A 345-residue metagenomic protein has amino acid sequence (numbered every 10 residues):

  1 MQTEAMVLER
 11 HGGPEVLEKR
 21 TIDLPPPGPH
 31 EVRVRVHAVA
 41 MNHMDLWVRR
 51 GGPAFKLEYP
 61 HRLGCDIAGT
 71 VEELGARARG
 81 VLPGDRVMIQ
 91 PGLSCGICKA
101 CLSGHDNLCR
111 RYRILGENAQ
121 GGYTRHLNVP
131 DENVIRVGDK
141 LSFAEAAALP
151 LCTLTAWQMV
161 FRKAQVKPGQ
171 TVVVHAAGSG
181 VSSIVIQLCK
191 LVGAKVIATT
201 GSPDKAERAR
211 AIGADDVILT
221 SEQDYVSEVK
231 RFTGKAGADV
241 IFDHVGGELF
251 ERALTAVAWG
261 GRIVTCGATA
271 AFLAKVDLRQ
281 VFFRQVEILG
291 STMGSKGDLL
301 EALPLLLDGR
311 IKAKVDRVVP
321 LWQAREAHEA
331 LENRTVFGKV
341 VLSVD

Functional and structural regions predicted by a protein language model:
M1, E9, K296-D345: C-terminal hydrophobic helical "lid"/dimerization subdomain of Rossmann-like NAD(P)H-dependent oxidoreductases
D23-V39, G52-L102, G138-K140: Glycine-rich beta-strand-centered segment in the early N-terminal region that forms part of a ligand/cofactor-binding
R86, T171, K195, G261-R262 (+1 more regions): Short glycine-centered segments of the SAM/dcSAM-binding site in methyltransferase folds
L93-H126, P130-D131: Cysteine-cluster motifs in flexible loop/terminal segments that predominantly coordinate metals
L141-Q223: Mid-domain Rossmann-like dinucleotide-binding core that forms the NAD(H)/NADP(H) cofactor-binding site
I197-P203, E207-Q285: Glycine-rich cofactor phosphate-binding loops and adjacent beta1-alpha1 units of small-molecule cofactor enzyme domains
W259-C266, K275-V315: Rossmann-fold dehydrogenase core element
